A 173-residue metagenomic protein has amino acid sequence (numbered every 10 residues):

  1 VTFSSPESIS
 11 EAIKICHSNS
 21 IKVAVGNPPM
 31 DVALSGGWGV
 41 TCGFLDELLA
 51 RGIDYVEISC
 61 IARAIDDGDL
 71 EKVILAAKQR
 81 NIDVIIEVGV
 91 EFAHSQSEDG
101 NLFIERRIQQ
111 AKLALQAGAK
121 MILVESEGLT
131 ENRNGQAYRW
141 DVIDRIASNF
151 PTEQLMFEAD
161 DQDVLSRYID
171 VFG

Functional and structural regions predicted by a protein language model:
F3-C16, V32-G43, C60-I85, S95-Q96 (+2 more regions): Active-site-adjacent beta->alpha loops and helix N-cap segments on the catalytic face of soluble alpha/beta enzymes
I9-N19, K112-A117: Short, compositionally biased "basic patch" segments
I21-N27, V56-I58, V84-V88, I122-V124 (+2 more regions): Hydrophobic faces of well-ordered beta-strands that scaffold small-molecule active sites in alpha/beta enzyme cores
V23-L48, Y55: Hydrophobic/aromatic-rich structural module bridging two neighboring secondary-structure elements via a short loop
G36-F44, F103-L115, D161-F172: Catalytic cores of alpha/beta
L49-E131: Conserved anion-binding
R145-G173: C-terminal alpha-helical cap/extension of soluble enzyme domains
